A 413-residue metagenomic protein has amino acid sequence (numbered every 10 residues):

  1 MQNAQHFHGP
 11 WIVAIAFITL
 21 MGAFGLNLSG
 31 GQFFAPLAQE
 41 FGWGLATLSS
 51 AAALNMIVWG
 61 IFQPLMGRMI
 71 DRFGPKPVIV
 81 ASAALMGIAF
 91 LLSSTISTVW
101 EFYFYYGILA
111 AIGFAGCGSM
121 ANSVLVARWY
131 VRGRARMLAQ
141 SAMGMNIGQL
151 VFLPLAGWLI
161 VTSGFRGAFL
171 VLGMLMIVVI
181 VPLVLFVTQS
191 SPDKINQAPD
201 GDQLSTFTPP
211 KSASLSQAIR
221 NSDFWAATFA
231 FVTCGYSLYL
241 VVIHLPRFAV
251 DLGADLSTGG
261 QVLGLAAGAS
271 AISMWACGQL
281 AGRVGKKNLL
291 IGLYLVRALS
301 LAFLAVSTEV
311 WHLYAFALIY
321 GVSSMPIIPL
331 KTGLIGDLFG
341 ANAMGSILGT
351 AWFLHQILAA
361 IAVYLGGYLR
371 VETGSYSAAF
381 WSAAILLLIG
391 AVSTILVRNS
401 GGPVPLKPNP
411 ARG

Functional and structural regions predicted by a protein language model:
M21, A89, E101-C117, V232 (+1 more regions): Hydrophobic core of transmembrane alpha-helices in multi-pass small-molecule transporters, especially MFS/SLC-type
G30-A35, S216-M274, A362: Extracytoplasmic gate region of multi-pass secondary transporters
L37-A38, M69-I70, V151, L155-S163 (+3 more regions): Interfacial helix-cap and linker-helix signal at transmembrane-aqueous boundaries of multi-pass secondary transporters
F62-G74, S273-G285, R370-V371: Helix-to-loop junctions at the C-terminal end of transmembrane segments in multipass secondary transporters
A84-S97, V296-T308: C-terminal ends and interior cores of transmembrane alpha-helices in multi-pass membrane transporters/permeases
G107-M143, G340: Cytoplasmic helix-loop-helix junction between adjacent transmembrane helices in 12-TM secondary transporters
S141, M145-P192: Helix-loop-helix hairpin linking two adjacent transmembrane segments in secondary transporters
L238, T258, G264-A276, A281-L334: C-terminal transmembrane helical hairpin of 12-TM major facilitator-type secondary transporters
